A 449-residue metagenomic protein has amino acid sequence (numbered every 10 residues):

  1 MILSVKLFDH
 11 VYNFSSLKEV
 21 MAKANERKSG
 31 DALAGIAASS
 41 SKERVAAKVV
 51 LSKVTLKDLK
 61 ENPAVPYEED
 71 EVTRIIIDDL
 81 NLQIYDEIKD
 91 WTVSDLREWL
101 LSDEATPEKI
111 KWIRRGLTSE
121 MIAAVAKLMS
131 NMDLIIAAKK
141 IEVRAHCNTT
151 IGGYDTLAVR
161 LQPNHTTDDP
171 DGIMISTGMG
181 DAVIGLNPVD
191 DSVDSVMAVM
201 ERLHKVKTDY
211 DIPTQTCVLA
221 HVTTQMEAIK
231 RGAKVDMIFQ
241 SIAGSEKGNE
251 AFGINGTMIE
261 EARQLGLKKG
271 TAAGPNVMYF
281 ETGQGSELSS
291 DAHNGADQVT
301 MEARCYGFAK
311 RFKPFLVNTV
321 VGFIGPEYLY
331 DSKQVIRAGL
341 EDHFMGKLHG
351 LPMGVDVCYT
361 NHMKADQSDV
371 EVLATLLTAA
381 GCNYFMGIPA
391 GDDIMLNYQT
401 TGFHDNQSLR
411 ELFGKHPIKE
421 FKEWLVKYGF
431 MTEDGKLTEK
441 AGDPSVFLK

Functional and structural regions predicted by a protein language model:
M1-T149, G153-T167, I175-S176, A182-K449: Anaerobic metallocofactor- and corrinoid-dependent redox/one-carbon enzyme cores, especially those from methanogenesis
P170: N-terminal glycine-/serine-/threonine-rich phosphate-binding loop
